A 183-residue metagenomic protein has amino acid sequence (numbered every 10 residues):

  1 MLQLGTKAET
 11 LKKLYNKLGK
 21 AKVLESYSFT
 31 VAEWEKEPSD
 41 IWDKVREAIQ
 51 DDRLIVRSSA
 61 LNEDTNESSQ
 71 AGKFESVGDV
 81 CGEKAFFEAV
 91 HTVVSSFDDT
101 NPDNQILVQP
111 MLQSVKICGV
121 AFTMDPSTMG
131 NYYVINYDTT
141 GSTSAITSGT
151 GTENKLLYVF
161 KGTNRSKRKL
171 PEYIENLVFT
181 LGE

Functional and structural regions predicted by a protein language model:
M1-E183: Nucleotide/phosphate-binding sheet-loop regions of phosphoryl- and nucleotidyl-transfer enzymes
